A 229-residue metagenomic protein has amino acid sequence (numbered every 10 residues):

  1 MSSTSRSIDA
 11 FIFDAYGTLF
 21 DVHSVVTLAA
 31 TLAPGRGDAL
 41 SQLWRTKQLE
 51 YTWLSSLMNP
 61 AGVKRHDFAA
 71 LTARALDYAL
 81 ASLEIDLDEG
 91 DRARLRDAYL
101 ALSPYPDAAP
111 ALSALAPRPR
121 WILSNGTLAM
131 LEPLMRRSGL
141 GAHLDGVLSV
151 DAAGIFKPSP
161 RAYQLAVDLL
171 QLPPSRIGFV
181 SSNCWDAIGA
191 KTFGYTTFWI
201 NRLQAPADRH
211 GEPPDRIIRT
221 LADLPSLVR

Functional and structural regions predicted by a protein language model:
S2-I8, A109, T127-L128, E132-R229: Asp-based, Mg2+/Mn2+-dependent phosphohydrolase catalytic module
S2-L49: Active-site neighborhood of HAD-like aspartate-dependent phosphohydrolases
T27-L28, L43, R74-Y78, R94 (+4 more regions): Alpha-helical elements of Rossmann-like donor-binding domains used by nucleotide-donor carbohydrate transfer enzymes
A29-A33, A111-P117, V228: Alpha-helix C-terminal capping segments
A33-D38, S82-L87, G139-H143, Q171-L172: Short helix-capping segments at alpha-helix termini
D38, T46, Y51-R94: A metal-dependent, Asp-based hydrolase signature
G90-S138, G146-V150: Substrate-recognition element of Asp-dependent hydrolases with the DxDx(T/V) motif
